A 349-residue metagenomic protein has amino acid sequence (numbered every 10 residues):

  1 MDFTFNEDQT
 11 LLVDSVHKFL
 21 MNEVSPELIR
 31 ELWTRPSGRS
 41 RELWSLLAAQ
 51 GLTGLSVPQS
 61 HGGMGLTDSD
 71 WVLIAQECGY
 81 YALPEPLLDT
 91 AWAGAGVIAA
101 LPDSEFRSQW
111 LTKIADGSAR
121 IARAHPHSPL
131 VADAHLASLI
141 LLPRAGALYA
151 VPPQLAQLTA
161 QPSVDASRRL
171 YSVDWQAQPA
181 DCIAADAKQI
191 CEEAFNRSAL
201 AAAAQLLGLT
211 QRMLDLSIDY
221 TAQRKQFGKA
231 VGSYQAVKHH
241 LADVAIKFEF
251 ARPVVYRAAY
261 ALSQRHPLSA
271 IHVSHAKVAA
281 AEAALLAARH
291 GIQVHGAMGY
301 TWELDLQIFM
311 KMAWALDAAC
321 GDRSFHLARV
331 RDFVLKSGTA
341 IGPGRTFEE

Functional and structural regions predicted by a protein language model:
M1-Y80, P102-F106, K113-G117, E193-E349: Alpha-helical interface subdomain recognition
L55-V57, L88-A91, A122, A288: Short beta-strands and strand-loop turn motifs
C78, W92-G94: Anion-binding (especially nucleotide phosphate/pyrophosphate-binding) glycine-rich loop and adjoining beta-alpha core
E85-D89, G96, P102-Q211, D215 (+2 more regions): FAD-binding core of flavoproteins
A95-I98, A259: Amphipathic alpha-helical segments within well-ordered protein domains
